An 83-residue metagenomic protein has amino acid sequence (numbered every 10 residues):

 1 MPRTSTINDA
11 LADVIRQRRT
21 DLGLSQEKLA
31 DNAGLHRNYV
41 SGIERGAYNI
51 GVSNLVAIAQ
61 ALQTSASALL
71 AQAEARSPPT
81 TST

Functional and structural regions predicted by a protein language model:
M1-A10, P79-T80: A detector for short, charged/polar N-terminal pre-domain segments
D13-N32: Short basic helix-loop element that most often maps to the first helix and adjoining turn of HTH DNA-binding modules
I15, L29-A30, V40-I43, L69: Conserved hydrophobic/aromatic packing and binding residues within compact polymer-binding modules
G34-Y48: Recognition helix of helix-turn-helix/homeodomain-like DNA-binding domains that insert into the DNA major groove
S53-A68: DNA major-groove recognition helix of helix-turn-helix/homeodomain DNA-binding modules
L70-T83: Short, charged recognition helix plus adjacent turn of helix-turn-helix-like nucleic-acid-binding domains
